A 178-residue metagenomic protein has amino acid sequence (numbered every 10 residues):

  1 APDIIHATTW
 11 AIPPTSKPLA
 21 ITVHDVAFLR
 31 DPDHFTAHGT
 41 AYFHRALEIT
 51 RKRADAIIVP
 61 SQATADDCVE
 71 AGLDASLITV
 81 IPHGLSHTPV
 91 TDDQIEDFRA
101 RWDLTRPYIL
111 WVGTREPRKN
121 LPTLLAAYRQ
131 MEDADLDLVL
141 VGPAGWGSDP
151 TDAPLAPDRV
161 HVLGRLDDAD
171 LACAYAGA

Functional and structural regions predicted by a protein language model:
A1-A178: Carbohydrate transferase catalytic cores enriched for Leloir-type hexosyltransferases
